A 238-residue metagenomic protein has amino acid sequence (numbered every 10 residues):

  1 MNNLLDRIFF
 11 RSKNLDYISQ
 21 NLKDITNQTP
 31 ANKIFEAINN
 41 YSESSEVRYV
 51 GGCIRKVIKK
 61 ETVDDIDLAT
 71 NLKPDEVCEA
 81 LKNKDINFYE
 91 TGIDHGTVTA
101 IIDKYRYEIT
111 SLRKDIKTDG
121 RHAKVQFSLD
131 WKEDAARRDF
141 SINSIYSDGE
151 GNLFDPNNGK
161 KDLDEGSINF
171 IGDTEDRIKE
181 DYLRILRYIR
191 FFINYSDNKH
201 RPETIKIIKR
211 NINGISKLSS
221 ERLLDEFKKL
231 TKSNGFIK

Functional and structural regions predicted by a protein language model:
M1-K238: Catalytic cores of the polymerase beta-like nucleotidyltransferase superfamily and closely associated nucleotide
